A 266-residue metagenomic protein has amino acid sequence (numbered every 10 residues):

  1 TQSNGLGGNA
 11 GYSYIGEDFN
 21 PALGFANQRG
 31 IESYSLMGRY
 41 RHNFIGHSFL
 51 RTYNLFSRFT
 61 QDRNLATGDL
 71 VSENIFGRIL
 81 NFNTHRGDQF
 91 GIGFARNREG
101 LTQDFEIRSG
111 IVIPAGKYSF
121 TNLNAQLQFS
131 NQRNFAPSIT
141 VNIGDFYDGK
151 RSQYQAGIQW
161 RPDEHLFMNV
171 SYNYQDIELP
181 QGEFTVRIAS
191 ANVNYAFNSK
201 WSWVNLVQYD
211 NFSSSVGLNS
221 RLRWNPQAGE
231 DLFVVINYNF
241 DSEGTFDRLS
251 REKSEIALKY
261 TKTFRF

Functional and structural regions predicted by a protein language model:
T1-F266: Exposed, low-structure sequence patches enriched in small/polar residues
